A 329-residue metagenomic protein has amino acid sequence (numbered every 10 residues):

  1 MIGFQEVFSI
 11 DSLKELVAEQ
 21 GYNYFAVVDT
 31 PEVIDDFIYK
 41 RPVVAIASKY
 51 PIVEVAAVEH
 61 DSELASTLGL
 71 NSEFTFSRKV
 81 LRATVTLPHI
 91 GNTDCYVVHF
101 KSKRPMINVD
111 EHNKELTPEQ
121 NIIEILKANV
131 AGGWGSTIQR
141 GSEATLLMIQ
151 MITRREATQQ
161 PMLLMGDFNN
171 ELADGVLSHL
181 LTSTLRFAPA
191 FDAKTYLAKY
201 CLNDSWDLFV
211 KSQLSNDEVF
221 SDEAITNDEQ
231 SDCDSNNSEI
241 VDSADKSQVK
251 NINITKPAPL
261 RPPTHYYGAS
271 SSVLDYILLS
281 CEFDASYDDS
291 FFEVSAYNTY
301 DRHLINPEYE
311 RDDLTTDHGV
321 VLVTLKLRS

Functional and structural regions predicted by a protein language model:
M1-F76: Active-site surface patch of divalent metal-dependent phosphodiester/phosphate bond hydrolases
I2-Q5, A45-I46, D94-V97, M162-L164: Structural recognition of the beta-strand scaffold that forms the well-ordered cores of secreted hydrolase catalytic
V7-F8, H99-K101, F168-E171: Catalytic metal-binding/acid-base residues of hydrolase active sites
A47-K49, A83-P88, S280, V323-R328: Active-site beta-strand termini and strand-to-loop segments that position acidic
A57, A65-F76, I149-L163, F168-S329: Metal-dependent phosphoester-hydrolase catalytic domains
N92-K101, I125-G133: Active-site-proximal beta-strand elements of phosphoester/diester hydrolases
M106-T137: A solvent-exposed, charged loop/short amphipathic helix patch at secondary-structure junctions
N121, A128, S136-L164: His/acidic metal-ligating clusters that form di-metal
